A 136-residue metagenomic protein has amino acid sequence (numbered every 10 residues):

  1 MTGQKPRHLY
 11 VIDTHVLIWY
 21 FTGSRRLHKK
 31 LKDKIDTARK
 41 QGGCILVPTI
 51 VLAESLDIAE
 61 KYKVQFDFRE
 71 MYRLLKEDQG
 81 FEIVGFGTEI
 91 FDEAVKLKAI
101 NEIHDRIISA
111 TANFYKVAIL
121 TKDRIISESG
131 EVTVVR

Functional and structural regions predicted by a protein language model:
M1-H8, D78, S109-R136: Acidic, PIN/NYN-like endoribonuclease modules and their adjacent C-terminal/linker elements
M1-V47, K61-R73: Short, well-structured N-terminal submotif of metal-dependent ribonuclease cores
V16-L17, V51-L52, I90, I108 (+1 more regions): Alpha-helix capping/helix-boundary segments
I18-Y20, E54-I58, D92-V95: A short acidic, helix-capping loop that chelates divalent metal ions and anchors anionic groups
L46, V84, T133-V135: General small-molecule cofactor/ligand-binding pocket signal
I58-K61, E77-G80, A94: Helix-loop "lid/cap" segments that line or gate small-molecule binding pockets
G80-K122: Active-site neighborhoods of divalent-metal-dependent phosphate/nucleic-acid chemistry enzymes
